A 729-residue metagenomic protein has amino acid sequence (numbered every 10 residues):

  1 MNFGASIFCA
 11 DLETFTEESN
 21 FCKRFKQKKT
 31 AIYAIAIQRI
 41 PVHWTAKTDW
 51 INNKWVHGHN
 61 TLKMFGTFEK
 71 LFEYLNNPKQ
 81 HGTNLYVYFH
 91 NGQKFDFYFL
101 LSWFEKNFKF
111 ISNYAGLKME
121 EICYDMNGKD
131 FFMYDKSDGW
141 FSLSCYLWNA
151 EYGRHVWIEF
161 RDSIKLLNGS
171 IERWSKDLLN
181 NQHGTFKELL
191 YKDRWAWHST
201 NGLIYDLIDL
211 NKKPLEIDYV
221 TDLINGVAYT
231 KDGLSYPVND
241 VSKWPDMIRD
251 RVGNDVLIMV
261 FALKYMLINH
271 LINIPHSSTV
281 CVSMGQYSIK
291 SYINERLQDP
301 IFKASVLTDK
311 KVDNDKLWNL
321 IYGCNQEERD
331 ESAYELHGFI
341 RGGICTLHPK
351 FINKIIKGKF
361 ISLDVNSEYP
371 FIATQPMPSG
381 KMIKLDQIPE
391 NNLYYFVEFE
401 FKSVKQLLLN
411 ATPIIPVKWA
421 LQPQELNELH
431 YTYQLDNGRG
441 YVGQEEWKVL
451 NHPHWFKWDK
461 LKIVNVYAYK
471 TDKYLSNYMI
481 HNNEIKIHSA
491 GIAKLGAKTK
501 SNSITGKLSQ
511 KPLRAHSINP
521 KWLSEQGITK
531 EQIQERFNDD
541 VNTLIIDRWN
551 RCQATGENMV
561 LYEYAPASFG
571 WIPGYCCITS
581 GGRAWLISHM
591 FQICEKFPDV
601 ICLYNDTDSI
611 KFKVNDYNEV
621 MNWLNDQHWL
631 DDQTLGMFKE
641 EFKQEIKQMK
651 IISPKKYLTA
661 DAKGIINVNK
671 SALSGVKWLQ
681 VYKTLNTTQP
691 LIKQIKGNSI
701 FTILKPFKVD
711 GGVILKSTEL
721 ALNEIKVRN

Functional and structural regions predicted by a protein language model:
F3, I7, E18, K26-N729: Conserved acidic
L12-S19: Ser/Thr-glycine-rich phosphate-binding loops at phosphate-binding pockets of nucleotides, nucleotide cofactors
K23: N-terminal G-site helix/loop of the GST-like fold
